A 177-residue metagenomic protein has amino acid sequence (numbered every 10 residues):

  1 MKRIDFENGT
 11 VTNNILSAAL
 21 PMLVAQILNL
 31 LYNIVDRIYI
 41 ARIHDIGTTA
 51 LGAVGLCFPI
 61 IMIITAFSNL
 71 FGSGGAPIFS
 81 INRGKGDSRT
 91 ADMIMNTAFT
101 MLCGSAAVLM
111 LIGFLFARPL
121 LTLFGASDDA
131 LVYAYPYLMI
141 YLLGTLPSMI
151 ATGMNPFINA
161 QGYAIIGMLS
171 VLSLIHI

Functional and structural regions predicted by a protein language model:
M1-A19, F79-L146: Short alpha-helical transmembrane segments in multi-pass integral membrane proteins
T12-L31, V35, I60-F67, L143 (+1 more regions): Residue-level signal for short hydrophobic patches within transmembrane helices of multi-pass membrane transporters
S17, I40-M62, D129-P136: Interfacial/gating helices of multi-pass transporter permease domains
L20, D36, G75, F116-A117 (+1 more regions): Hydrophobic/aromatic residues in alpha-helical transmembrane segments
V24, D36-I40, V54, F79 (+8 more regions): Hydrophobic/aromatic residues within transmembrane alpha-helices of membrane transport systems, especially the TMDs
N29, N33, R37, A41 (+2 more regions): Juxtamembrane/transmembrane-helix interface segments of polytopic membrane transporters
L51-L111, S148-G167: Small-residue-rich hydrophobic transmembrane alpha-helices
I175-I177: Conserved small/polar residues in nucleotide/adenosyl-binding loops
